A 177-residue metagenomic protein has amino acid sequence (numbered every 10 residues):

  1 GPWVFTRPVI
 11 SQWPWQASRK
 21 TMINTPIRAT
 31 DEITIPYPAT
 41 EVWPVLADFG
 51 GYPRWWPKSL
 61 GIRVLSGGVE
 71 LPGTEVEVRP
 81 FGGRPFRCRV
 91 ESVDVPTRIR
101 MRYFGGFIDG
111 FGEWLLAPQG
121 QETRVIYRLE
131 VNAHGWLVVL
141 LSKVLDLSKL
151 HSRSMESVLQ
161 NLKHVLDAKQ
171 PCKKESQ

Functional and structural regions predicted by a protein language model:
W13-S66, N161, Q177: Hydrophobic ligand-binding cavity/cleft-lining segments
R28-T30, R84-C88, I108-E113: Short, surface-exposed coil-to-beta transition loops
T30, G50-F86, V93-R98: Short beta-edge strand/loop motif at the mouth of beta-sheet-based domains
P36-A39, E91-P96, L115-R124: A short, structured loop/turn motif at beta-sheet edges
E41-L46, Y52, V76, V90 (+3 more regions): Hydrophobic pocket/interface hotspot
F104-S157, L162, K173-E175: Beta-strand/loop substructures that line and gate deep hydrophobic ligand-binding cavities in soluble
